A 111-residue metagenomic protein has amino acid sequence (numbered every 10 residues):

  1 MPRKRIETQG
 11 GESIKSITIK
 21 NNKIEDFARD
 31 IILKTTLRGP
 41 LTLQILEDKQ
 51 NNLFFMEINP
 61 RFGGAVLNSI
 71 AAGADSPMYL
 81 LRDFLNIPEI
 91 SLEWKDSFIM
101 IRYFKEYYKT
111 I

Functional and structural regions predicted by a protein language model:
M1-T36, E47, N59-L85, F104: ATP-dependent carboxylate/phosphate-activation module, predominantly the ATP-grasp catalytic core and closely related
R38-Q50: A short glycine-rich, hydrophobically flanked beta-strand micro-motif that places a catalytic Asp/Glu for divalent metal
P40, L67, E89-I90: Secondary-structure boundary/capping residues
D48, M78-I111: Peripheral (often C-terminal) accessory segments that flank ATP-dependent C-N-forming ligase machineries
N52-E57: Protein kinase-like catalytic core scaffold
